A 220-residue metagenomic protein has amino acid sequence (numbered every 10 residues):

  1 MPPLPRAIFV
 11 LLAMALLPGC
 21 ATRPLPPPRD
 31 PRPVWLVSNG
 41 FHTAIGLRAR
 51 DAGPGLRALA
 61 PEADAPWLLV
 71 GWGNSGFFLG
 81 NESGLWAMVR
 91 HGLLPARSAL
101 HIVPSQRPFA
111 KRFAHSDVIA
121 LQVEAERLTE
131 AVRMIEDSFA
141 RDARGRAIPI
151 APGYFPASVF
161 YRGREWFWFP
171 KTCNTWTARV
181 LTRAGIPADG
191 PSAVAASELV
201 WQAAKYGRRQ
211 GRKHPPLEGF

Functional and structural regions predicted by a protein language model:
M1-F9: Bacterial N-terminal signal peptides that target proteins for export
P18-G19: C-terminal motif of bacterial Sec signal peptides marking the signal peptidase cleavage site
T22-P26: Bacterial lipoprotein signal-peptidase II cleavage site
D30-P33, V37-S38, R48-R162: Non-catalytic ligand/cofactor/substrate-binding and regulatory segments of enzyme domains
A44-G46: Short beta-strand scaffold segments in enzyme catalytic cores
D137-F220: Activation targets extended, charge/polar-rich intrinsically disordered C-terminal tails
